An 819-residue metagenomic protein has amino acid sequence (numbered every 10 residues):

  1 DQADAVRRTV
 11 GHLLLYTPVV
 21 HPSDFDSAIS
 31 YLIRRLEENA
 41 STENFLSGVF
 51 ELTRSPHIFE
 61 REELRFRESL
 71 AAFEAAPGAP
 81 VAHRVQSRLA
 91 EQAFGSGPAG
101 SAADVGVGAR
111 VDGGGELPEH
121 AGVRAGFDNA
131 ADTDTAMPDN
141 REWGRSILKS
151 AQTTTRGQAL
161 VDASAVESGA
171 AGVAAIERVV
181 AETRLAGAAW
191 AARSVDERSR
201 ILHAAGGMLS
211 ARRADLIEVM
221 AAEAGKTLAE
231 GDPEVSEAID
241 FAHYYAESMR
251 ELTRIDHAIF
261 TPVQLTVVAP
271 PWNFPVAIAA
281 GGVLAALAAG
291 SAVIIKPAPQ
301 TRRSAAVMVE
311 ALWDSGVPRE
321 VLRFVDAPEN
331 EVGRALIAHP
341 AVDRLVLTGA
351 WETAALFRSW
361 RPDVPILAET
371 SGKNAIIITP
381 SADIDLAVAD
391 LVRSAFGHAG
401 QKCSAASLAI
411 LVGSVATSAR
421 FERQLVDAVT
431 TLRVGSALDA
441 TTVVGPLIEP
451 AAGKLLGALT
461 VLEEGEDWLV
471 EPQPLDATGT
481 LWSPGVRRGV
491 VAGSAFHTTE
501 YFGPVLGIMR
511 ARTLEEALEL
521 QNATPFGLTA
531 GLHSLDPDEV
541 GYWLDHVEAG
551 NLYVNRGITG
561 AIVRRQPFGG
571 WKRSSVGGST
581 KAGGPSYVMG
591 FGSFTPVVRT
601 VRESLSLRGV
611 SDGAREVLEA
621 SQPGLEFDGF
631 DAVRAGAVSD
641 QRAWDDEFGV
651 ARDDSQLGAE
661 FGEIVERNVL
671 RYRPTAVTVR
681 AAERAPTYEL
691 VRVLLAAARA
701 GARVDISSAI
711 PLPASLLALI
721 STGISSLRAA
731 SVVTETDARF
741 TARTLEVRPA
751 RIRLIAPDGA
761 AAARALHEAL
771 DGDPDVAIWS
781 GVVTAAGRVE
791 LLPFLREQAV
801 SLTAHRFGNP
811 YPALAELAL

Functional and structural regions predicted by a protein language model:
D1, G169-E182, A191-R212, V219-A222 (+11 more regions): Catalytic cores of nucleotide-enabled group-transfer and carboxylate-activating enzymes in metabolic and assembly-line
D1-A99, V107, I752-A760: Positively charged, amphipathic and often flexible ligand-engagement surfaces
R54-D162, S593-E616: Intrinsic disorder at enzyme termini
W143-A224, L228, I410, S414 (+6 more regions): N-terminal alpha-helical segment of soluble enzymes
S164-A171, L185-A192, I377-T379, L408-S414 (+5 more regions): Short, well-ordered beta-strand elements within core beta-sheets of diverse protein domains
I201-L202, L216-M220, A224, L228-G231 (+7 more regions): Extended, hydrophobic alpha-helical segments in both membrane/secreted and soluble proteins
E251-E320, D385, S606, D653-I720: Conserved small-residue-rich beta-alpha loop and adjacent elements that most often cradle the phosphate/pyrophosphate
A311-G316, A338-H339, R344, W351-V491 (+8 more regions): ALDH superfamily catalytic-core signature
